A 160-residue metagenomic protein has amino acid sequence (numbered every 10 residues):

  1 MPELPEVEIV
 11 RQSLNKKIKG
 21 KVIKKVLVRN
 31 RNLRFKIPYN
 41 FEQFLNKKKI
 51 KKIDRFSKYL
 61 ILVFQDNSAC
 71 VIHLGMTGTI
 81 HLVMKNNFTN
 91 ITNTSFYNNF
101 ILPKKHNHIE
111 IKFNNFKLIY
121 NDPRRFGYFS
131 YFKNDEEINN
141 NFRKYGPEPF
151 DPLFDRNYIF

Functional and structural regions predicted by a protein language model:
M1-C70, L74, K85-N93, E110-N114: Extended, highly charged segments
C70-F160: Phosphate/anion-contacting hairpin/loop surfaces
